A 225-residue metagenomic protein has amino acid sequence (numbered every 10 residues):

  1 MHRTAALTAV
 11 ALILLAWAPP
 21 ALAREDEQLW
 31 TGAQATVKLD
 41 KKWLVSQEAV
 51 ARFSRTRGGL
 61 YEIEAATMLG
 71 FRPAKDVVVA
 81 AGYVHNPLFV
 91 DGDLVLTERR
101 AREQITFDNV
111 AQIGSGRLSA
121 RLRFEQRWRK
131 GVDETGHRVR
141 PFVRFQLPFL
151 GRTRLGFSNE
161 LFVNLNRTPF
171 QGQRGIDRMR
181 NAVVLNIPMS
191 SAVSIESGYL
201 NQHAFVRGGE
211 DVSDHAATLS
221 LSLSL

Functional and structural regions predicted by a protein language model:
A21-A66: Short glycine/proline- and aromatic-enriched beta-strand/turn motifs that initiate or cap beta-hairpins
E27-L29, Y61-I63, T97-A101, D133-V139 (+2 more regions): Residues that define the transmembrane beta-barrel architecture of outer-membrane proteins
V37, F71, F107-A111, L147 (+2 more regions): Residue-level signature of outer-membrane beta-barrel architecture
K41-Q47, K75-A81, Q112-L118, G151-L155 (+1 more regions): Repeated loop/turn-to-beta-strand initiation elements of outer-membrane beta-barrel proteins
Q47-A51, A81-H85, A120-Q126, F157-L161 (+1 more regions): Transmembrane beta-barrel strands of outer-membrane/channel proteins
F53-R57, P87-D91, A111-I113, Q126-V132 (+2 more regions): Gram-negative outer-membrane beta-barrel proteins
I105, V183-P188, S213-L225: Outer-membrane beta-barrel "beta-signal"
